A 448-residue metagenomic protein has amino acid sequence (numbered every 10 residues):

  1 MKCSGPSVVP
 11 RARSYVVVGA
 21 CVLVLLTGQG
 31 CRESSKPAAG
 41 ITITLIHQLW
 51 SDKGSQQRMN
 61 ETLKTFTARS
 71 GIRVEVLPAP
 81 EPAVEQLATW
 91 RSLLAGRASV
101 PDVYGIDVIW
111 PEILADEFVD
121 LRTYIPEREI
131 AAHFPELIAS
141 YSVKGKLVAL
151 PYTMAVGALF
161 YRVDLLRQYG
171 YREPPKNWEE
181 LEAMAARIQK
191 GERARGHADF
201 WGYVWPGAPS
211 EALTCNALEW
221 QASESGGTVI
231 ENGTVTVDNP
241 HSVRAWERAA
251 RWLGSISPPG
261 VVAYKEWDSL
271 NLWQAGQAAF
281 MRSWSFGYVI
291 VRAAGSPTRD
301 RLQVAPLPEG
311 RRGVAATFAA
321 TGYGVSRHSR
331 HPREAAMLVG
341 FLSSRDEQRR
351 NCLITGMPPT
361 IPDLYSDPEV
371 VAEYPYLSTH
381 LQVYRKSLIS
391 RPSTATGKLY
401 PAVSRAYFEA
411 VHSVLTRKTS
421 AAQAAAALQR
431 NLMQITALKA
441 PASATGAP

Functional and structural regions predicted by a protein language model:
A39-D52, I72-L77, D102-V103, V148: Short, well-ordered beta-strand elements
I43-E61, E81, A395-K398: Extracytoplasmic "Venus flytrap"
T65-E136, S140-S142, R167-K176, L272 (+3 more regions): Extracytoplasmic "Venus flytrap"/periplasmic binding protein-like
D107-A158, A198-D199, L213-T214, R299-A305 (+3 more regions): Hinge/lid segment of periplasmic solute-binding proteins
R122-H133, R193, W201-G202, P206-S210 (+6 more regions): Short, solvent-exposed loop/beta-turn-alpha elements that line the ligand-binding surface or hinge of extracytoplasmic
S140-Y141, D300-A305, L353-A406, S413 (+1 more regions): Long, aromatic- and glycine/proline-rich binding clefts that accommodate carbohydrate-like moieties
V148-Y152, G157, E182-T234, A278: Extracytoplasmic/periplasmic solute-binding protein
M184-A186, N232-A263, L307: Glycine-centered hinge/linker elements that transmit conformational signals in sensory and ligand-binding systems
